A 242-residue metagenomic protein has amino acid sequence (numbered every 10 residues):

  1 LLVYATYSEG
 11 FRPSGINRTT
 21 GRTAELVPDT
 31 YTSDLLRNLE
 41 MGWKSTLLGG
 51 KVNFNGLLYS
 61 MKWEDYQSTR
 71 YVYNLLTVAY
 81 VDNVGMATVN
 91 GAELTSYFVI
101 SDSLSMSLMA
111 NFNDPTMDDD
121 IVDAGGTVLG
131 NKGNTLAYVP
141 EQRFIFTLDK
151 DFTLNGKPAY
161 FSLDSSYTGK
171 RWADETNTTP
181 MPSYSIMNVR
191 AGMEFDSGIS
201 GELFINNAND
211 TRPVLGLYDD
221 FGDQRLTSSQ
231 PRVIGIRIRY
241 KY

Functional and structural regions predicted by a protein language model:
L1-V3, G49-F54, S103-M106, L154-A159 (+1 more regions): Repeated loop/turn-to-beta-strand initiation elements of outer-membrane beta-barrel proteins
L2-R12, T32-A92, S96-V99, N111 (+3 more regions): Membrane-embedded beta-barrel scaffold of Gram-negative outer-membrane proteins
G15-A24, Q67-L75, N113, D118-T127 (+2 more regions): Outer-membrane beta-barrel translocator domains and adjoining extracellular loop/strand segments of Gram-negative
P28-T32, V81-N83, N131-A137, E175-P180 (+1 more regions): Outer-membrane beta-barrel domain signature
L35-L39, T88-N90, Y138-F144, S183-M187 (+1 more regions): Residues that define the transmembrane beta-barrel architecture of outer-membrane proteins
M41-S45, L94-F98, L108, F146-K150 (+3 more regions): Residues on the lipid-exposed face of transmembrane beta-strands in outer-membrane beta-barrel proteins
S60-K62, D82-E175, K241: Gram-negative outer-membrane beta-barrel transporters
K62, S166-D174, M193-Y242: C-terminal beta-signal and adjacent terminal beta-strands/loops of Gram-negative outer-membrane beta-barrel proteins
